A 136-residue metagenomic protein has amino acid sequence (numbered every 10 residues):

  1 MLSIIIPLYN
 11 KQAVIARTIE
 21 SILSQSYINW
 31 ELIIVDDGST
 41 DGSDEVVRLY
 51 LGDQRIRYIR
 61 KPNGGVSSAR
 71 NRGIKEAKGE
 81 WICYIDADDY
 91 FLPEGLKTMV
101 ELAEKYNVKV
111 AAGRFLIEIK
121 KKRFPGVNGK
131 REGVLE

Functional and structural regions predicted by a protein language model:
M1-E136: Nucleotide-sugar donor-binding/catalytic module of glycosyltransferases that assemble extracellular/cell-envelope
